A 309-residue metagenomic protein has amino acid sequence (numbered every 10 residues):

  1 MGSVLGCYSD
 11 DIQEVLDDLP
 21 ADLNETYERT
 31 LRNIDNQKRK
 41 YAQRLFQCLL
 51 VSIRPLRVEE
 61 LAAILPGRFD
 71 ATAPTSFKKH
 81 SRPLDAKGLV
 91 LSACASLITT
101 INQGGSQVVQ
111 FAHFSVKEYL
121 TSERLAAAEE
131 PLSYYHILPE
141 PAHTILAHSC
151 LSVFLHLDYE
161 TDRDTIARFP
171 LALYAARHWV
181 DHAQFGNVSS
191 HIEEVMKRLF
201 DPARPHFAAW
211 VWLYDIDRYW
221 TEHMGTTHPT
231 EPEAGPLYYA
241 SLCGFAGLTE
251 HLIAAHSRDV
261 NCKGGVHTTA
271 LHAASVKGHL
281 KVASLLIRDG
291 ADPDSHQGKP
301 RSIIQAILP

Functional and structural regions predicted by a protein language model:
M1-K263, T269-R288: Leucine/isoleucine-rich amphipathic helices and adjacent mixed helix/strand linkers that form non-membrane
V260-K263, P293-Q297: Ankyrin repeat boundary signal
I307-L308: Cationic, amphipathic, low-complexity alpha-helical segments enriched in hydrophobics plus arginine/proline
